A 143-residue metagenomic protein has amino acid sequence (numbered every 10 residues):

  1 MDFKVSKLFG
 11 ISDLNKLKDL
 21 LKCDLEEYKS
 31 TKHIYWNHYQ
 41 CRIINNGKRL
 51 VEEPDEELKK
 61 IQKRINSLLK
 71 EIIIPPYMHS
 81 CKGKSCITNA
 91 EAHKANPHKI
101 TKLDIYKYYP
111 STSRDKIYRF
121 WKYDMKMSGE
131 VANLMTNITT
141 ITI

Functional and structural regions predicted by a protein language model:
M1-R42: Non-catalytic, polymerase-adjacent accessory regions of viral genome-replication enzymes
L17-L20, L68-L69, I73-M78, F120: N-terminal low-complexity, intrinsically disordered segments
Y28-N46, E130-T142: Reverse-transcriptase-like RNA-dependent polymerase core
C41-Q62, S80, K102, I138-I143: Short, conserved non-catalytic motifs in the polymerase core
L58-K59, E71-P75, C86-I87, Y106-Y109: A short acidic, glycine/proline-enriched capping/turn motif at secondary-structure boundaries, especially helix N-cap
P75-A90, T136-T140: Short, glycine/charge-rich beta-strand/loop segments that flank catalytic centers and engage negatively charged groups
H93-I143: Conserved polymerase palm-domain catalytic core
